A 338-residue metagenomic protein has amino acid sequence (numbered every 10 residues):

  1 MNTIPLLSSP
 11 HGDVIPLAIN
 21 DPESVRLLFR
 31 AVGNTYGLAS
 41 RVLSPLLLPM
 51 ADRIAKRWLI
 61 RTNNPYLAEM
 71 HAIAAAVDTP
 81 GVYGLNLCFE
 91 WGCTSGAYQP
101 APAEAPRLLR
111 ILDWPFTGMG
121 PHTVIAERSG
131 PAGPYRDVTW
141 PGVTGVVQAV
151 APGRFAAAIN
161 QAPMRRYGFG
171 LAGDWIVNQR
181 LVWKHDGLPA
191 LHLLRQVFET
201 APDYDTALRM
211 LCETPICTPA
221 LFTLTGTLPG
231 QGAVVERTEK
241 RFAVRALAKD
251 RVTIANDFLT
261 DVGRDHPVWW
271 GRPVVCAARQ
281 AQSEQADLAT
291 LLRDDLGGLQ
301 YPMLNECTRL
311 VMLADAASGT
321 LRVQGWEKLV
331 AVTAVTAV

Functional and structural regions predicted by a protein language model:
M1-V82, P100-R107, I111-V338: C-terminal, well-structured catalytic/ligand-binding subdomain of enzymes
V82-A97: Short, glycine/charge-rich beta-strand/loop segments that flank catalytic centers and engage negatively charged groups
